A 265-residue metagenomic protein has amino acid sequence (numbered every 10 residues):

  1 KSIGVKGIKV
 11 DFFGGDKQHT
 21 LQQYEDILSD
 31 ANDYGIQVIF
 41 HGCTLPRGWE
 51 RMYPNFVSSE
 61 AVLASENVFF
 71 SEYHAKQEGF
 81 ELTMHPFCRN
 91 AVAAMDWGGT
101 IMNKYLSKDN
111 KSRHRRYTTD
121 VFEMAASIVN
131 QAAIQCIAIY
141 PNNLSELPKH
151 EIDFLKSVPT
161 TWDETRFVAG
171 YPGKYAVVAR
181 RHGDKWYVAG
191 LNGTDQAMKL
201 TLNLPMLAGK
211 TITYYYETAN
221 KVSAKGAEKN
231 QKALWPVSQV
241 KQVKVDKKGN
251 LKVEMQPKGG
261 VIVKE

Functional and structural regions predicted by a protein language model:
K1-Y117: Aromatic- and carboxylate-enriched substrate-binding clefts and catalytic-loop regions of carbohydrate-active enzymes
K9-D16, F40-C43, A61, Y140-P141 (+5 more regions): Active-site proximal loops enriched in glycine and acidic residues that flank catalytic Cys/His/Asp and coordinate
G15-H19, L45-E50, K104-L106, C136-A138 (+3 more regions): Flexible loop/turn segments at secondary-structure boundaries
S107-N130, Q135, R181-W186, G190-A197: Long hydrophobic segments that form regular secondary structure
V121, A125-V168: Catalytic cores of secreted or luminal carbohydrate-active enzymes
Y171-A208, V261-I262: Carbohydrate-binding surface patches
T213-K248: Solvent-exposed beta-strand/loop surfaces of large extracellular or lumenal domains
Q239-E265: C-terminal beta-strand-rich structural cap/linker in extracellular carbohydrate-active enzymes
